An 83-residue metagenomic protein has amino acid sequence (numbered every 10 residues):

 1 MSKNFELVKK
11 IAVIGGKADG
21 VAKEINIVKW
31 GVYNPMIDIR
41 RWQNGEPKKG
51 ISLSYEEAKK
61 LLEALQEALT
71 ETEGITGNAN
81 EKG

Functional and structural regions predicted by a protein language model:
M1-G83: Positively charged, low-complexity terminal tracts and the immediately adjacent first secondary-structure elements
